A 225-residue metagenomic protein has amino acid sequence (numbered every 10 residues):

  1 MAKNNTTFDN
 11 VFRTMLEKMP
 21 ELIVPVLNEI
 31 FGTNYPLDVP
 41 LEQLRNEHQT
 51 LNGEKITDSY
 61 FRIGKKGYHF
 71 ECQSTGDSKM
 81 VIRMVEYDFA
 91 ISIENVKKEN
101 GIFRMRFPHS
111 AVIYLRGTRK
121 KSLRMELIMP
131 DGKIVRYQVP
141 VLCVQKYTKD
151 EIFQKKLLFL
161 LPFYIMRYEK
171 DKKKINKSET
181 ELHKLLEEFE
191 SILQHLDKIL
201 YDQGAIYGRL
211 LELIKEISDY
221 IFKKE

Functional and structural regions predicted by a protein language model:
M1-E225: Conserved single-residue anchors adjacent to enzymatic active/cofactor-binding motifs
